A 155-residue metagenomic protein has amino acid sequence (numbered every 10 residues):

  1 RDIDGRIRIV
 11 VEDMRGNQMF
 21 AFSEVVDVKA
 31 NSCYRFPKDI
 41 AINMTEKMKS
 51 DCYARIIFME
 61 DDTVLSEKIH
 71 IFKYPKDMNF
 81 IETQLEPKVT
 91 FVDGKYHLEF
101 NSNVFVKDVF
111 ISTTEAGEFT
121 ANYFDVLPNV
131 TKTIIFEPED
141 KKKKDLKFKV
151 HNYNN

Functional and structural regions predicted by a protein language model:
R1-G5, S102-F110, K142: A short beta-turn/strand-edge loop motif at beta-sheet boundaries
R6-S50, A116-K143: Intrinsically disordered, low-complexity Pro/Gly/Ser/Thr-rich segments with frequent PxxP/GP/PP motifs and embedded
V10-M14, I57-D61, N101: A generic structural motif
S23, T63-K76, L146-N155: Edge beta-strands of extracellular beta-sandwich domains
P37, M48-M78: A eukaryote-biased signal for short, well-structured alpha-helical docking elements
K47-E60, E139-N155: Short, surface-exposed ligand- or partner-binding patches at beta-edge/loop junctions that are enriched in aromatics
F72-D93: Low-complexity, acidic Ser/Thr/Pro/Gly-rich terminal tails and inter-domain linkers that flank the onset of structured
G94-L98: Structural beta-strand segments of beta-rich domains
